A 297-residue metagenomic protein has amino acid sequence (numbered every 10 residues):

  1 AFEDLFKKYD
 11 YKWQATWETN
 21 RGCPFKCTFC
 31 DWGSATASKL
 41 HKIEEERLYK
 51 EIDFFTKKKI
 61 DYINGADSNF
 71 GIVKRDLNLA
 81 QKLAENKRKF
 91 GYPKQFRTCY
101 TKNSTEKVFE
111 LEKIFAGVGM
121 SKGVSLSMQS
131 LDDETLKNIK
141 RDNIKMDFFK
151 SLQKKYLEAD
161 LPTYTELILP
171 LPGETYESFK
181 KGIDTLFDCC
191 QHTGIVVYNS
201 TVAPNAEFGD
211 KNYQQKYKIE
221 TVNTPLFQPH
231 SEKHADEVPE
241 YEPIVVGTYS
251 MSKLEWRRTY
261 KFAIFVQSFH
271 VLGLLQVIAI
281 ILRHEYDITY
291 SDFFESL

Functional and structural regions predicted by a protein language model:
F2-E158: Radical SAM [4Fe-4S] cluster-binding motif and immediate context
L40, R141, L171, T248-M251: Pocket-edge positions in alpha/beta enzyme catalytic cores
I52-A66, G91, Q95-C99, I114-S130 (+2 more regions): Conserved C-terminal portion of the radical SAM core fold that forms the substrate/S-adenosylmethionine-binding
I72, T248, S252-E255: Generic alpha-helical structural element
L79, T175, I288-T289: Secondary-structure junction/capping motif
V108-L111, K180-I183, V246: Short alpha-helical segments and helix-capping/turn motifs at coil-helix boundaries
E237-T248: Short linear interaction motifs
H284-L297: Terminal or standalone catalytic/regulatory effector modules within metabolic enzymes and repeat proteins
